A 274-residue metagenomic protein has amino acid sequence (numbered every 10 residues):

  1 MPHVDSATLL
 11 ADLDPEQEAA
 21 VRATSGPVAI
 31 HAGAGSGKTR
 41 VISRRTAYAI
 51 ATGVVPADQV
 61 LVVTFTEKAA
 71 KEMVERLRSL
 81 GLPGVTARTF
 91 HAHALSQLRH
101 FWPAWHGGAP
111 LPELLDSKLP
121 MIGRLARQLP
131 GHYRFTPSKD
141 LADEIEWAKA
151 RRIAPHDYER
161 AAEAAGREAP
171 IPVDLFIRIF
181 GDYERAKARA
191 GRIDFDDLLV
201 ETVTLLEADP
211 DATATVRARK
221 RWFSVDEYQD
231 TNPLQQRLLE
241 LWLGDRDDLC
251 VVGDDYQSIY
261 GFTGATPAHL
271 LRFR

Functional and structural regions predicted by a protein language model:
M1-G108, P112, A214, A268 (+1 more regions): P-loop NTPase Walker
V4, T8, I50, A148 (+3 more regions): Residue-level signal for pocket-adjacent positions within structured domains
L10-R22, G26-H31, V41, L61 (+5 more regions): Conserved helicase NTPase motor core
A51, R78, L82, L95-P103 (+3 more regions): Non-catalytic alpha-helical coupling and interface elements of nucleotide-dependent molecular machines and regulators
V74-R76, R99, G123, Q236-R237 (+1 more regions): Short amphipathic alpha-helical segments
L80, F101-G108, L125-H132, A148 (+3 more regions): Alpha-helix C-capping/helix-to-loop hinge sites
L115-K187: Coupling/switch/interface segments within P-loop NTPase motor domains and analogous charged loops in nucleic-acid
